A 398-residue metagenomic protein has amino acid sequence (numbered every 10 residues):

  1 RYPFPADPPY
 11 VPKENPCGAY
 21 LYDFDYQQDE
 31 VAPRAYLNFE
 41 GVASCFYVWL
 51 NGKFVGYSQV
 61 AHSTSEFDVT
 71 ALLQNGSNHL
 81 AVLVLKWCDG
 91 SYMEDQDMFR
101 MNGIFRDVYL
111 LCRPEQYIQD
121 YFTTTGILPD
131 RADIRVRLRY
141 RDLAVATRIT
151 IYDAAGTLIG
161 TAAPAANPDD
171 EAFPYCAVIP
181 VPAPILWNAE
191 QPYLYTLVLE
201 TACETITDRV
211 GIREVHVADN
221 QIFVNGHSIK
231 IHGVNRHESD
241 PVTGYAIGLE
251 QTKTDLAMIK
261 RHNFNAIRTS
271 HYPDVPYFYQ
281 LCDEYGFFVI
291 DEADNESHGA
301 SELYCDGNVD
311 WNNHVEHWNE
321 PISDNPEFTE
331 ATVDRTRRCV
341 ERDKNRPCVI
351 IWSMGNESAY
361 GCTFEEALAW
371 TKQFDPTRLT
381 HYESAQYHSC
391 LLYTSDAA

Functional and structural regions predicted by a protein language model:
Y10-D120, L143, P273-V275, F288 (+1 more regions): Accessory beta-strand-rich segments of carbohydrate-active enzymes
G56-S58, A162, D208, H232: Short hydrophobic alpha-helix segments
H62-F67, D89-M93, M98, H216-L392: Active-site mouth of glycoside hydrolases
F105-F122, R213-S228: Low-complexity, Pro/Ser/Thr- and charge-rich linker/hinge segments at domain boundaries
E115-D142: Surface beta-strand/loop "capping" patches
A146-H216: Extended acidic/polar, glycine-enriched regions that form or flank non-catalytic beta-rich accessory modules
Y393-A398: Conserved small/polar residues in nucleotide/adenosyl-binding loops
